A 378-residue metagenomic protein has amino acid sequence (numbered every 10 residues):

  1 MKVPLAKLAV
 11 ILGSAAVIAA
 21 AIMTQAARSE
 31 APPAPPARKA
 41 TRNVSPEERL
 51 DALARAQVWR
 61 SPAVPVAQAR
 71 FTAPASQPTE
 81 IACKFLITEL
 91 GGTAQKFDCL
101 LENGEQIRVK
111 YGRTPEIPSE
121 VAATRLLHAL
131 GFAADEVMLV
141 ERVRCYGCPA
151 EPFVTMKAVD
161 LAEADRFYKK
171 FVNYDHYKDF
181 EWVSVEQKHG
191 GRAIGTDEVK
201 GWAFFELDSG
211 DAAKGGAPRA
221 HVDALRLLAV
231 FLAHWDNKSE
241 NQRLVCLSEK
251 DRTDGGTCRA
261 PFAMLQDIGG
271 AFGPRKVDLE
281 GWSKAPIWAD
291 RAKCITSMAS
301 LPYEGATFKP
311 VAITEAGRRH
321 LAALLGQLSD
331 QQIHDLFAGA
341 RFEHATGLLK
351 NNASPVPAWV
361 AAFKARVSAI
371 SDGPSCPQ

Functional and structural regions predicted by a protein language model:
V3-F85, L101, F342-Q378: Regulatory N- and C-terminal appendages and interdomain linkers associated with kinase/kinase-like NTP transferase
M23, E249-Q378: C-terminal catalytic region of ATP-dependent kinase domains
P74-I194: Conserved ATP-binding subdomain of kinase catalytic cores across diverse folds
C83, C99, C145-E151, C246-C258 (+1 more regions): Functionally engaged cysteine thiol sites
I117-E120, D197-E280: Conserved kinase catalytic-core segment
L126-A133, L228-H234, A271, G339 (+2 more regions): Structured segments of extracytoplasmic/periplasmic soluble domains in secreted or envelope-associated proteins
H128-L130, T155-M156, A203-L207, W282-I287: Short, low-complexity, polar/charged sequence segments that are solvent-exposed and flexible
F180-G201, N237, A369-C376: Extended amphipathic secondary-structure runs
